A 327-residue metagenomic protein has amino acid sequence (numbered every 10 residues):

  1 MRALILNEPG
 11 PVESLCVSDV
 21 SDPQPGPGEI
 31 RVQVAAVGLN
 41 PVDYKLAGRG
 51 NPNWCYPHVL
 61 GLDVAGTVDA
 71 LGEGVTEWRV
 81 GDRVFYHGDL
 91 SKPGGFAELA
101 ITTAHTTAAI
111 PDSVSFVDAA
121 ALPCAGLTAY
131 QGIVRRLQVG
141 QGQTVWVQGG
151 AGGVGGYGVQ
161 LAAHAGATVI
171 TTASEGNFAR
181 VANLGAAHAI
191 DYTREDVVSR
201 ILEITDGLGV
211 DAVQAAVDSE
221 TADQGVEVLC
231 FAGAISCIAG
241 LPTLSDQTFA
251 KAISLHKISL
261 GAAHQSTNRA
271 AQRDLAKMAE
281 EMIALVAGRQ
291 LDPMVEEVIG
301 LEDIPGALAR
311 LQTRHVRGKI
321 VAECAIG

Functional and structural regions predicted by a protein language model:
S21-G38, G48-S91: Glycine-rich beta-strand-centered segment in the early N-terminal region that forms part of a ligand/cofactor-binding
G48, E73-G74, T171-R180, S219-T221: Short glycine/proline-centered loop/turn elements that form peptide/ligand docking sites
E77, H87-G149: NAD(P)H dinucleotide-binding glycine-rich loop of Rossmann-like/cofactor-binding domains, especially the beta1-alpha1
A120-R194, V226: Mid-domain Rossmann-like dinucleotide-binding core that forms the NAD(H)/NADP(H) cofactor-binding site
A189-I258: Glycine-rich cofactor phosphate-binding loops and adjacent beta1-alpha1 units of small-molecule cofactor enzyme domains
Q247-E297: C-terminal substrate-binding/catalytic core of Rossmann-like NAD(P)-dependent dehydrogenases/reductases
A287-E297, P305-G327: C-terminal capping/lid region of NAD(P)-dependent oxidoreductase domains
